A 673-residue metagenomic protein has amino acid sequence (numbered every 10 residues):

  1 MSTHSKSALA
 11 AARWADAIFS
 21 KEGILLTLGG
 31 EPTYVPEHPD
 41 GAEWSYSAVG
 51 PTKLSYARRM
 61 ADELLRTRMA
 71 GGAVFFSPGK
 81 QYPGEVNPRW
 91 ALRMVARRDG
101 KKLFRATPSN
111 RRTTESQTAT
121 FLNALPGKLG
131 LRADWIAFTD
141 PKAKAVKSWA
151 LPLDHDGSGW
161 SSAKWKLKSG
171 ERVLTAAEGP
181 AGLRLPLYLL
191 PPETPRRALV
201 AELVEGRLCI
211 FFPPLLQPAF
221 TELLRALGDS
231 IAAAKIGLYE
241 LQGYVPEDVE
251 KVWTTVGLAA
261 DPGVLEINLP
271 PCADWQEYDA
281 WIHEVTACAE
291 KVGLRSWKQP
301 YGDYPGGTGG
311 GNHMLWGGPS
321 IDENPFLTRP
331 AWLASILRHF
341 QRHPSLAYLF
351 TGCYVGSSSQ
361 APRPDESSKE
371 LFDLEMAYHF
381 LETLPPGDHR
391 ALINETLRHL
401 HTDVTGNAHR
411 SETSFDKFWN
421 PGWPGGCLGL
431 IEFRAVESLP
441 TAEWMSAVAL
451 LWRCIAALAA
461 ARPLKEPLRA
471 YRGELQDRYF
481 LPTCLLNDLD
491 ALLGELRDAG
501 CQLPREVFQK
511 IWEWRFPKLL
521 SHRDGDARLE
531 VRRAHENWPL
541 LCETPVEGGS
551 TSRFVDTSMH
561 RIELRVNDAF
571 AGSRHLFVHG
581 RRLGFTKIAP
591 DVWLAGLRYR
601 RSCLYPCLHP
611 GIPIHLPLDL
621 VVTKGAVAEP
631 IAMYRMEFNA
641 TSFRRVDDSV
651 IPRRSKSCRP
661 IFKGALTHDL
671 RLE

Functional and structural regions predicted by a protein language model:
M1-L241, E247-G263, P270-T308, P319-E673: C-terminal accessory/tail domains of diverse enzymes
